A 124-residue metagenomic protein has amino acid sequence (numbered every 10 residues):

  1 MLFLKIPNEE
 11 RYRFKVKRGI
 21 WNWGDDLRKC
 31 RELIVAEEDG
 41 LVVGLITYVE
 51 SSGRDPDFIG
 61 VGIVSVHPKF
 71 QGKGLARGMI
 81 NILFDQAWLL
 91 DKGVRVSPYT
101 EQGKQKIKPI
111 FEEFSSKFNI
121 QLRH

Functional and structural regions predicted by a protein language model:
M1-W23, E37-D39: Short amphipathic alpha-helix that is part of the acyltransferase structural core
N22-E32, E38, L45-F58, I63-V64: A conserved beta-strand-loop-helix scaffold within acyl/acetyltransferase catalytic domains
A36, Q102-G103: Preference for well-ordered, secondary-structure-rich cores of eukaryotic proteins
V66, G72-D85: Conserved acetyl-CoA-binding loop-helix of GNAT-fold acetyltransferases
I82, Q86, L90, E113: Active-site catalytic microenvironments for nucleophilic, acid-base chemistry
A87-T100, N119-R123: Conserved GNAT acetyl-CoA-binding A-motif
I107-F111: Conserved active-site tyrosine of GNAT-family acetyltransferases
